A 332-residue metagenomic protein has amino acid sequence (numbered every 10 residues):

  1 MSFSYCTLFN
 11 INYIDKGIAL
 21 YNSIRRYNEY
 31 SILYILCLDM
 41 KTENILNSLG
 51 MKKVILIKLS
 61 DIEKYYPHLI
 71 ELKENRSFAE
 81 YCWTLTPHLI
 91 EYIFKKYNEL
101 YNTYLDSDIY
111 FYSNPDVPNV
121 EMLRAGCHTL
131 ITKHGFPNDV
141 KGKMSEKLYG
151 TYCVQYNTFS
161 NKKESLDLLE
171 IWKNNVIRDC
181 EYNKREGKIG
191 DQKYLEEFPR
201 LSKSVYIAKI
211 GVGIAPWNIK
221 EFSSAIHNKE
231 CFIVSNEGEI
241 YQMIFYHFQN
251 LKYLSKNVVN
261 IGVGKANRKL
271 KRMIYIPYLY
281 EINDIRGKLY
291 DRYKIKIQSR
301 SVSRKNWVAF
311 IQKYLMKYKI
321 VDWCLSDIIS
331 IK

Functional and structural regions predicted by a protein language model:
M1-K332: Glycosyltransferase catalytic domains, chiefly GT-A lineage
